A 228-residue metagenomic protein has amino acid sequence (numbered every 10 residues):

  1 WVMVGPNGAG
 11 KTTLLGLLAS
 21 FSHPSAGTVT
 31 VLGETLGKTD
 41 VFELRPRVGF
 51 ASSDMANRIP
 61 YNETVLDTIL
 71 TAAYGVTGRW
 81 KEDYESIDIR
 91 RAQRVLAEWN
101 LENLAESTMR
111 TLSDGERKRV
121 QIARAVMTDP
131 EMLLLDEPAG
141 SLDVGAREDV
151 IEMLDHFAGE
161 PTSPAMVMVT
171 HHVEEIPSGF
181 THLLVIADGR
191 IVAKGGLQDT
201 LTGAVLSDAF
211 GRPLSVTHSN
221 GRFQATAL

Functional and structural regions predicted by a protein language model:
A19: Helix-to-loop junction immediately C-terminal to a conserved catalytic motif
G27-G37, L44: Conserved ABC transporter NBD signature motif
D83, T108-L112: Conserved ABC ATPase signature
D129: Conserved catalytic motifs of ABC-family nucleotide-binding domains
L133-E137: Catalytic Walker B motif of ABC-type/P-loop ATPase nucleotide-binding domains
T170-H171: H-loop/switch region of ABC-family ATPase nucleotide-binding domains
L183-G196: H-loop (His-switch) and adjacent beta-strand-loop-beta switch element of ABC-type ATPase nucleotide-binding domains
